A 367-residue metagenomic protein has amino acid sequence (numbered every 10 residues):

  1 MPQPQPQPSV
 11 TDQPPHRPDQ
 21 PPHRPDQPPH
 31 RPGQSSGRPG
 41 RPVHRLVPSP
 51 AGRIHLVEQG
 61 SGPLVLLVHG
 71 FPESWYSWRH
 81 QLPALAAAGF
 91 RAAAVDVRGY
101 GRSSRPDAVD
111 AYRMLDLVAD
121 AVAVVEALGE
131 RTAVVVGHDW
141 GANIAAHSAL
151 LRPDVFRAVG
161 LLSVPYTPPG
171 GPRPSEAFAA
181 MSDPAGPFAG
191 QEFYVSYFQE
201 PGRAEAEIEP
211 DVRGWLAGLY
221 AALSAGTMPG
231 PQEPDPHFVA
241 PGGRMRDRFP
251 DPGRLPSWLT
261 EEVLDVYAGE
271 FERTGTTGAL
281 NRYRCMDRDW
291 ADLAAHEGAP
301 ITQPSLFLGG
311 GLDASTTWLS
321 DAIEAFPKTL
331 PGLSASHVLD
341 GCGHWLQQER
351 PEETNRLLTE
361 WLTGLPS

Functional and structural regions predicted by a protein language model:
M1-V65, A87-F90, E130-R131, D292 (+2 more regions): Alpha/beta-hydrolase fold catalytic core
R41-P42, R53-I54, R102-V136, W140-S334: Flexible "cap/lid" subdomain of the alpha/beta-hydrolase fold that forms the substrate-access gate
H55-S104: Conserved HGGG/HGGXW glycine-rich cap/lid loop of the alpha/beta-hydrolase fold
L67, A93-D96, V136, G160 (+1 more regions): Conserved Rossmann-like nucleotide-binding pocket used by diverse enzymes that bind dinucleotide cofactors
G70, R113, D139, E349-R350: Active-site helix-initiating loop/hinge in glycosyltransferases
P72, V97-G101, Y166, D313 (+1 more regions): Alpha/beta-hydrolase active-site loop signature
R79, A146-L150, N355-T359: Short, hydrophobic alpha-helix immediately C-terminal to the catalytic nucleophile
C342-P351, N355: Catalytic histidine-centered segment of alpha/beta-hydrolase-like enzymes
